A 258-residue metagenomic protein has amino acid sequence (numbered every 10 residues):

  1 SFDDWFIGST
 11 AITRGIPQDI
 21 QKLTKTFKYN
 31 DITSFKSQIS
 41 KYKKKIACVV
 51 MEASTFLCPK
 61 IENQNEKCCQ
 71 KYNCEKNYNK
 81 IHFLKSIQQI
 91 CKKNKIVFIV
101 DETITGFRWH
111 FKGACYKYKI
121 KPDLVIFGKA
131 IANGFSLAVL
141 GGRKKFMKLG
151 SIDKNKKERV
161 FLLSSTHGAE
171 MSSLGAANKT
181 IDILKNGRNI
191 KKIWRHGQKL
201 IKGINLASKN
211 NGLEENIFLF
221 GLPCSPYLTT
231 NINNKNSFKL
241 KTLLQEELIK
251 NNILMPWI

Functional and structural regions predicted by a protein language model:
S1-I258: Conserved N-terminal phosphate-binding loop of PLP-dependent enzymes in the Aspartate aminotransferase
